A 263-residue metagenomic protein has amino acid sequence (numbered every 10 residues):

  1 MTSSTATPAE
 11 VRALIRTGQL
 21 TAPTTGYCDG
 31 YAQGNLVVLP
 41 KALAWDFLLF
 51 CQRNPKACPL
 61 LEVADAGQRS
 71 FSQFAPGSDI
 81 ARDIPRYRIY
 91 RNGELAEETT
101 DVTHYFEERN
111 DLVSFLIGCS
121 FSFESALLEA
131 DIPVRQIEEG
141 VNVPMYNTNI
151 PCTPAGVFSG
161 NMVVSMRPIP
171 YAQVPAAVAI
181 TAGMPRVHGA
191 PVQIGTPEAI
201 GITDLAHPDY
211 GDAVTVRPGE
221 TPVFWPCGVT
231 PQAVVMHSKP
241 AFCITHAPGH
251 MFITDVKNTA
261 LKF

Functional and structural regions predicted by a protein language model:
T2-G118, E129, V134, S159-F263: Metallocofactor- and cofactor-centric catalytic cores in central/energy metabolism, strongly enriched
E98, C119-F121, Q136-T153, Y171-A172: Active-site glycine-rich loop that binds ribose-phosphate moieties when present
F123-E124, Q232: Short, well-ordered alpha-helical microsegments
T153-S159: Contiguous alpha-helical scaffold segments within structured protein domains that host functional hotspots
